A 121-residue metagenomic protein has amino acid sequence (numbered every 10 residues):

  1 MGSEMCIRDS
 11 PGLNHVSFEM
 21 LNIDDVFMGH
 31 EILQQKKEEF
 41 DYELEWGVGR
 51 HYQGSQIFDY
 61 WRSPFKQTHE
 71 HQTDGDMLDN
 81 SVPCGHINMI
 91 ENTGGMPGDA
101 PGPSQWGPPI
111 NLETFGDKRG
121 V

Functional and structural regions predicted by a protein language model:
M1-I7: Short, small-residue-biased leader/transition segments that mark boundaries at the very start of proteins
S10: Long C-terminal interaction/binding lobes of large macromolecular proteins
F18-H69, T73-N80, G85-V121: Vicinal oxygen chelate
